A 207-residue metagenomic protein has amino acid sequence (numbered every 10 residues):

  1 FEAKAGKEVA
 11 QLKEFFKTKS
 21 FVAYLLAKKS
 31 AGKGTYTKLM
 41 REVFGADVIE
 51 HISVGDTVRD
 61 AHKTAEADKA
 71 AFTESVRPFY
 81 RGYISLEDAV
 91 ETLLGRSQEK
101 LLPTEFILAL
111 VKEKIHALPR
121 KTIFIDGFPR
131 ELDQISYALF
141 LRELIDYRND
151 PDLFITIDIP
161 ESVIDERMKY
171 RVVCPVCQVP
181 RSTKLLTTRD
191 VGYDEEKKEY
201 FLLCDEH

Functional and structural regions predicted by a protein language model:
F1-H207: Glycine-rich phosphate-binding loop of ATP-dependent small-molecule kinases
